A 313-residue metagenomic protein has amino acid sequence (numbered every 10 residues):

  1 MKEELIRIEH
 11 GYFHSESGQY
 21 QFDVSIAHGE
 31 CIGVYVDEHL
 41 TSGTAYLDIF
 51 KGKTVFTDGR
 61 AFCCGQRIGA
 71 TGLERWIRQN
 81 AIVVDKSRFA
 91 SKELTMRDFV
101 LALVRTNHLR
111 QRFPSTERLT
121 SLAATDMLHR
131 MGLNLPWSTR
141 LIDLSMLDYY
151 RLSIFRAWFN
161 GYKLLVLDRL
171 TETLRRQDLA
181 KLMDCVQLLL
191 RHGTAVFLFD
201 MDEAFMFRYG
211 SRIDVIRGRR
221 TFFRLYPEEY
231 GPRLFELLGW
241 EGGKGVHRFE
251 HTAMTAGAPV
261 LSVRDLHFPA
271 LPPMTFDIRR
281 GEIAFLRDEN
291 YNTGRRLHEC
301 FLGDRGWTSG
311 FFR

Functional and structural regions predicted by a protein language model:
K2, R110-S121, R224-S262: Pre-NBD coupling/linker segments of ABC/ABC-like ATPases
G33-D48, F285-E299: Glycine-rich P-loop/Walker A and Walker A-like loops and their local beta1-loop-alpha1 context in P-loop NTPases
K51, L302: Helix-to-loop junction immediately C-terminal to a conserved catalytic motif
G59-R67, R75-R78, G310-R313: Conserved ABC transporter NBD signature motif
S87, K92-R112: Q-loop/switch helix immediately C-terminal to the Walker
M127-L144: Conserved ABC nucleotide-binding domain
S153-I154: Hydrophobic anchor residue at the start of the ABC signature
F199-M201: H-loop/switch region of ABC-family ATPase nucleotide-binding domains
